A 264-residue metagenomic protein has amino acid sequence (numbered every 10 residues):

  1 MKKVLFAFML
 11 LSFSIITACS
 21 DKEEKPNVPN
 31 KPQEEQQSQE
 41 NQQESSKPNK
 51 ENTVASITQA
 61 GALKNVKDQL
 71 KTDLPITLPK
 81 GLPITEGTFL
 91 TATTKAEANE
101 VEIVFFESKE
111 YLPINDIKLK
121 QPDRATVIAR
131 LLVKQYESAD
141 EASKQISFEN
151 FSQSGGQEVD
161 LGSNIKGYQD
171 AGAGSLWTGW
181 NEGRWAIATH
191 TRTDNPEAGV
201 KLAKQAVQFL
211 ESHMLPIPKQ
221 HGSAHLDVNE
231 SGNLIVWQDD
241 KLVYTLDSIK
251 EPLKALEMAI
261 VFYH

Functional and structural regions predicted by a protein language model:
K3-S12, S20-I128, Y136-E149: N-terminal, intrinsically disordered, polar/charged segments of Gram-positive cell-envelope systems that serve as
S143-G172, K204-S231: Short Gly/Thr-rich strand-loop-strand
I165-G167, I187, Y244: Short, isolated positions in well-ordered beta-strands
G174-W180, G232-Q238: Short, surface-exposed beta-strand/loop micro-motifs that present aromatic residues
T178, A188-T189: Internal helical hairpin/lid segments
G183-W185, T193: Mixed-charge (acidic/basic) macromolecular-recognition segments
D194-Q220, D240-H264: Surface-exposed amphipathic alpha-helical segments
